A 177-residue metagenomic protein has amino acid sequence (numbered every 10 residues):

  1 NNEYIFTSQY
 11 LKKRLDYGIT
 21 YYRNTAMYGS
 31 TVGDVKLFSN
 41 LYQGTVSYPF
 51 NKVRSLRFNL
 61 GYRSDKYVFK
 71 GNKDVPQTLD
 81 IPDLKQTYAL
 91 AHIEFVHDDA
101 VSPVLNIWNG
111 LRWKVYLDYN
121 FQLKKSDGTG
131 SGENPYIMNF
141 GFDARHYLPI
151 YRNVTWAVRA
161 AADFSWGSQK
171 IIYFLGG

Functional and structural regions predicted by a protein language model:
N1-V104: Gram-negative/organellar outer-membrane beta-barrel architecture
A26, V32, V75-G177: C-terminal outer-membrane beta-barrel translocator/porin domains of Gram-negative envelope proteins and their
